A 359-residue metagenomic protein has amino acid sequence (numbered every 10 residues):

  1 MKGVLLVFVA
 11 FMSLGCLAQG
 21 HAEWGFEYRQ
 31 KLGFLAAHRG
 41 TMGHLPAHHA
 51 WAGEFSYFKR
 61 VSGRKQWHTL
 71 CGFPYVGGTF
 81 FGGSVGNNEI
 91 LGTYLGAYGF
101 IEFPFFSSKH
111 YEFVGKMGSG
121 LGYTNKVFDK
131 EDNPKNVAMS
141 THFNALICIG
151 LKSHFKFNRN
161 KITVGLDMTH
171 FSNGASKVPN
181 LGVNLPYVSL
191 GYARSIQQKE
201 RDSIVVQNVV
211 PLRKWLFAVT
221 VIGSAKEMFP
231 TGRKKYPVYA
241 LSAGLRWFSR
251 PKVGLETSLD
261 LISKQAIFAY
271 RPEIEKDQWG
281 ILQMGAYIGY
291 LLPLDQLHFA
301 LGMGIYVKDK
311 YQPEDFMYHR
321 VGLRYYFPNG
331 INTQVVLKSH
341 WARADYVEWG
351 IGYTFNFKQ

Functional and structural regions predicted by a protein language model:
A22, A47-G53, G72, L91-A97 (+8 more regions): Residues that define the transmembrane beta-barrel architecture of outer-membrane proteins
W24-Y28, P74-G78, Y111-S119, I162-L166 (+8 more regions): Transmembrane beta-strands of outer-membrane beta-barrel proteins
Y28, F55-K59, A97-F103, M117-L121 (+8 more regions): Residues on the lipid-exposed face of transmembrane beta-strands in outer-membrane beta-barrel proteins
Q30-A36, K59, F80-G86, S119-V127 (+9 more regions): Transmembrane beta-strands of outer-membrane beta-barrel pores
H38-G43, E89-G92, K126-N133, G174-L181 (+5 more regions): Outer-membrane beta-barrel translocator domains and adjoining extracellular loop/strand segments of Gram-negative
P46-H48, S84-Y94, K109, K177-V178 (+5 more regions): Solvent-exposed loop/turn segments connecting transmembrane beta-strands in outer-membrane beta-barrel proteins
G63-Q66, K109-F113, F157-V164, Q198-R201 (+4 more regions): Repeated loop/turn-to-beta-strand initiation elements of outer-membrane beta-barrel proteins
N184-S203, A344-Q359: Outer-membrane beta-barrel "beta-signal"
